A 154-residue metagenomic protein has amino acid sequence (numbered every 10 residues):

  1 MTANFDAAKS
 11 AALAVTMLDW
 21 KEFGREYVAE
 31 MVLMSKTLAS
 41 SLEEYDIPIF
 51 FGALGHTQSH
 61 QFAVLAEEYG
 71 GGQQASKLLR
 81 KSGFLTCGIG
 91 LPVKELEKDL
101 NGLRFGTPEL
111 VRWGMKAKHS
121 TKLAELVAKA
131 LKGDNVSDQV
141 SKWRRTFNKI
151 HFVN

Functional and structural regions predicted by a protein language model:
M1-Y69, W143: Active-site C-terminal subdomain of aminotransferase-like
A3-N4, K9, T16, G72 (+3 more regions): Generic hydrophobic/packing signal
D6-A7, E26, E44-P48, L85-G88 (+2 more regions): Intrinsically disordered or highly flexible coil/loop and linker segments, enriched in small and charged/polar residues
A29, K77, T121: Short alpha-helical basic/polar micro-motif
L33, E97-N154: PLP-dependent enzyme catalytic core of the Aspartate aminotransferase-like
T37, S41-Y45, Q74-S82, A124 (+1 more regions): Generic non-transmembrane alpha-helical segments
I49-G114: Conserved PLP-binding catalytic core of the aspartate aminotransferase-like
